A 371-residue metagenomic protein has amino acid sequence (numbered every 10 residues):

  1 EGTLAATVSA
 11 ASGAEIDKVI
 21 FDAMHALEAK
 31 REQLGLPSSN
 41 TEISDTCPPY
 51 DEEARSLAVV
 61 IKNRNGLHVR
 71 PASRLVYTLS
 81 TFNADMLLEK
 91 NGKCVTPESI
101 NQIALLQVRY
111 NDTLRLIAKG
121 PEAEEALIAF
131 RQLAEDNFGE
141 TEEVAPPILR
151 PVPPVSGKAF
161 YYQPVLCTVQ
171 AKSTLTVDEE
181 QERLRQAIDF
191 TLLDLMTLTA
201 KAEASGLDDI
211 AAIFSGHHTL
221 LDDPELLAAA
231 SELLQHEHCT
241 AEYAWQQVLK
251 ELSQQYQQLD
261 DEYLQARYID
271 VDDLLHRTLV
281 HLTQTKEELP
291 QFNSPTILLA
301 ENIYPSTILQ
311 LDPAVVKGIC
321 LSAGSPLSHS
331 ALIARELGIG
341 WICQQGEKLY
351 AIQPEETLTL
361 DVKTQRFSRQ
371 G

Functional and structural regions predicted by a protein language model:
E1, S38, E42-C47, R70 (+3 more regions): Glycine-rich, charged/polar anion/phosphate-binding loops that engage phosphate groups from diverse ligands
E1-A58: ATP-dependent carboxylate/acyl-activation modules
G2-L4, A84, D112: A short pocket-lining beta-strand/turn micro-motif at the edge of beta-sheets
D45-C47, Q102-L105: Short beta-strand/turn micro-motifs at beta-sheet edges
S56-A58, N65, R70, Y77-S80 (+3 more regions): Non-catalytic, soluble scaffold/interaction modules
C94-I103: Short amphipathic beta-strand starts and helix->beta connectors
